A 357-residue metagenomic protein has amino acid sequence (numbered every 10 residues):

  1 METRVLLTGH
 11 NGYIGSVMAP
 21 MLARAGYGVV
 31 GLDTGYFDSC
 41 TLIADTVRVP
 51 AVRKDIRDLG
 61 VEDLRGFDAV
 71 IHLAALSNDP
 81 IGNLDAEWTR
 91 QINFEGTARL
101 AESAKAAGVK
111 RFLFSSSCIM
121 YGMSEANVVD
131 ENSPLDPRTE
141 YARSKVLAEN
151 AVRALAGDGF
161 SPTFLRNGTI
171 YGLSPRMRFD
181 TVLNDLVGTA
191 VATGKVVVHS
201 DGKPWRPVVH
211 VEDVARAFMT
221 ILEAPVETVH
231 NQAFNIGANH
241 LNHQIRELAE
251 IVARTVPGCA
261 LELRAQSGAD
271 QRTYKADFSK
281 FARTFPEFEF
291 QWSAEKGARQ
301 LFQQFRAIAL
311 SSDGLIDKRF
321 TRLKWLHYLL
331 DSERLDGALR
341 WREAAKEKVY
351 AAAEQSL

Functional and structural regions predicted by a protein language model:
M1-A69: N-terminal Rossmann/SDR dinucleotide-binding element
T8, L32, V70-L73, F112-S117 (+1 more regions): SDR active-site strand-loop-helix element
T41-I43, P80-E87, M123-N127, P175-R176: Conserved catalytic-core motifs of eukaryotic protein kinase domains, centered on the activation segment
I56-I92: NAD(P)H-binding glycine-rich loop region in Rossmannoid oxidoreductase-like domains and their noncatalytic homologs
A98-E140: Conserved Rossmann-fold NAD(P)-dependent oxidoreductase catalytic core, especially the SDR/UDP-sugar
S144: Active-site helix of classical SDR
N150-R206, V211-L222, E250-T255: NAD(P)-dependent short-chain dehydrogenase/reductase
H199-L357: C-terminal substrate-binding subdomain of Rossmann-fold SDR/epimerase-dehydratase oxidoreductases
